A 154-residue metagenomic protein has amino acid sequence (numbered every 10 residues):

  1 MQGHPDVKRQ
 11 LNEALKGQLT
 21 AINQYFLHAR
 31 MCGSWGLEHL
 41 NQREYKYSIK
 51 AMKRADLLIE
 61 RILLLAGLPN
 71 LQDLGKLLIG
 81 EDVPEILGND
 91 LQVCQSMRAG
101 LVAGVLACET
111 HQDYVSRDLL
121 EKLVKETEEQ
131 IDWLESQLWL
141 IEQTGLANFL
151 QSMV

Functional and structural regions predicted by a protein language model:
M1-V154: Iron-associated oxidoreductase/ferritin-like identity signal
